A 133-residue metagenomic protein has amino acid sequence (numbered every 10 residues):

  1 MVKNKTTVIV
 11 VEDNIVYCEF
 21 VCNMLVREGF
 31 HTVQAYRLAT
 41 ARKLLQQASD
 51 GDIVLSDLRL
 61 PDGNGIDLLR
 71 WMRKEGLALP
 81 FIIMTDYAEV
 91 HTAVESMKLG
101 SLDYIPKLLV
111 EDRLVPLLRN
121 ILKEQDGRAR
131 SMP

Functional and structural regions predicted by a protein language model:
K3, I15-Y36, T40: Two-component/phosphorelay signaling modules centered on CheY-like receiver
E12: Conserved acidic carboxylate
Q34-I53: Acidic, metal-coordinating helix/loop segments flanking the phosphotransfer/catalytic sites of two-component signaling
R37, N64-D67: Acidic catalytic/metal-coordinating carboxylates
D57, T85: Active-site residues of response regulator receiver
I66-L77, E95: Short amphipathic alpha-helix used as the core "switch/output" element in two-component signaling
E89-H91, I105-R119: C-terminal output helix
